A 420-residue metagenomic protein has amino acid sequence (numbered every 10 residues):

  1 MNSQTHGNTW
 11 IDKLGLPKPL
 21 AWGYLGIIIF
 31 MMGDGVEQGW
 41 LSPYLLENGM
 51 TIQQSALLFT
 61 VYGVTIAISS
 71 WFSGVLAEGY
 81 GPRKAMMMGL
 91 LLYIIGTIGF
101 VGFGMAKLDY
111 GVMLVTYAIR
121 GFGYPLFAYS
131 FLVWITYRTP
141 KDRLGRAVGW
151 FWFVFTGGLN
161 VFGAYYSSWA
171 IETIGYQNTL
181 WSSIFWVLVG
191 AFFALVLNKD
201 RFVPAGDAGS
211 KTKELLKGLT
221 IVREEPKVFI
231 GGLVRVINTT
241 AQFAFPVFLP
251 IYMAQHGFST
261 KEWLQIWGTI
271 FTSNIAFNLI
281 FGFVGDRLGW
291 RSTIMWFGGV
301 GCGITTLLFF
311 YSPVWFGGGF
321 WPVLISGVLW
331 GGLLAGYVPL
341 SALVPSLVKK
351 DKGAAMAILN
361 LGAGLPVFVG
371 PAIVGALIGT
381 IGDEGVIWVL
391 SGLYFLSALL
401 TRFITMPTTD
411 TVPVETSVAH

Functional and structural regions predicted by a protein language model:
N2-P17, K199-G232, H420: Juxtamembrane intracellular "pre-TM" segments in multi-pass secondary transporters
G15-G63, F229-V234, T239-H256: Helix-loop boundary and gating motifs at the non-cytosolic
G63-W71, N160-V161, F271-I275, L279 (+1 more regions): Residue-level signature of mid-helix packing/kink "hotspots" within the transmembrane helices of 12-pass Major
S70-G81, I171, N278-W290, I378: Helix-to-loop junctions at the C-terminal end of transmembrane segments in multipass secondary transporters
G79-L90, R287-V300: Cytoplasmic membrane-interface "Motif A"-like loop-to-helix N-cap segments of 12-TM Major Facilitator Superfamily
L91-K107, V300-F316: C-terminal ends and interior cores of transmembrane alpha-helices in multi-pass membrane transporters/permeases
T116-F155: Cytoplasmic helix-loop-helix junction between adjacent transmembrane helices in 12-TM secondary transporters
K350-I381: A late C-terminal transmembrane helix in Major Facilitator Superfamily
